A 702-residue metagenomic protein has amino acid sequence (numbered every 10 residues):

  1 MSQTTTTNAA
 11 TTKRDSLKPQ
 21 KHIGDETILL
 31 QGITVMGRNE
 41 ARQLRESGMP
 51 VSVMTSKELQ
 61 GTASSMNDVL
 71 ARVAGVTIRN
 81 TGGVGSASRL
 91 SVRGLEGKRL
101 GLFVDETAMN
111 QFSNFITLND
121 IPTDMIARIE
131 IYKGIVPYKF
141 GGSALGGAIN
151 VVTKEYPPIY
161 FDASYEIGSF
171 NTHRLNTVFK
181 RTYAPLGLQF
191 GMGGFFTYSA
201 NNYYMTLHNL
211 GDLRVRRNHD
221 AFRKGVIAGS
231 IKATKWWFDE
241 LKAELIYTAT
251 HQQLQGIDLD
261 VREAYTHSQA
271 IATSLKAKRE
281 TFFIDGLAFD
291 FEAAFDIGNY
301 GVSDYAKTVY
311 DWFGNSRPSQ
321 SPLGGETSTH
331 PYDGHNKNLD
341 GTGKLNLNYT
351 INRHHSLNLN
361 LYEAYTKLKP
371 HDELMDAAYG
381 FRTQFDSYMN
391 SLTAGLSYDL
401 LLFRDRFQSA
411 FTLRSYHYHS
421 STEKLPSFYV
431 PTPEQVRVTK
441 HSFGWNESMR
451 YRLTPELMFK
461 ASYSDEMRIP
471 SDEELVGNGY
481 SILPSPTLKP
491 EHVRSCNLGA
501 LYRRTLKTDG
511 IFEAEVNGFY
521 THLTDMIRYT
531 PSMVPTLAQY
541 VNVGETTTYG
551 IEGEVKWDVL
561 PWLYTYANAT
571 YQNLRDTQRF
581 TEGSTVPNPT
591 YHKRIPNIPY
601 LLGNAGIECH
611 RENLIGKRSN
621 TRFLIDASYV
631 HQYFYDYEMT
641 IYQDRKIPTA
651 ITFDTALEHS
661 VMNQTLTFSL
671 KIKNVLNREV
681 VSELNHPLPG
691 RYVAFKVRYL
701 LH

Functional and structural regions predicted by a protein language model:
T27-Q60, R89: N-terminal periplasmic "start-of-domain" segments of outer-membrane beta-barrel proteins
V51, N67-A108: Extracytoplasmic beta-strand/coil segments of soluble accessory domains associated with Gram-negative outer-membrane
S91, T107-K133: Short acidic/polar hinge/loop motifs at secondary-structure boundaries that mediate gating or recognition
T123-Y160: A beta-strand signature from Gram-negative outer-membrane beta-barrel systems, especially the internal plug domain
P158, E166, Y183-A264: Periplasmic-side early beta-strands and strand-to-turn transitions of outer-membrane beta-barrels
K232-A249, S268-Y429, E434-M458, S462-S464 (+2 more regions): Face-selective signature of the C-terminal outer-membrane beta-barrel domain
R452, K460-S464, E491-Y549, T570 (+1 more regions): Membrane-embedded beta-barrel scaffold of Gram-negative outer-membrane proteins
E513-A514, F519-H522, V541-F634: Gram-negative outer-membrane beta-barrel transporters
